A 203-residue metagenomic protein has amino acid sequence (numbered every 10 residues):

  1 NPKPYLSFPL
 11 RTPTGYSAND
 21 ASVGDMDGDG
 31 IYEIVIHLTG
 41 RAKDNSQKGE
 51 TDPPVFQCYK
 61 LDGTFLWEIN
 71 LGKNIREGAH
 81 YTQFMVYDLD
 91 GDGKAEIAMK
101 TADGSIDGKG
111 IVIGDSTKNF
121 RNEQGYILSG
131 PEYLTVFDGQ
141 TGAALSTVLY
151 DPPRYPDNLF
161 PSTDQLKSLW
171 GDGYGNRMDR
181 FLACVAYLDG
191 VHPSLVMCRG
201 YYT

Functional and structural regions predicted by a protein language model:
N1-T203: Beta-propeller-forming repeat regions
